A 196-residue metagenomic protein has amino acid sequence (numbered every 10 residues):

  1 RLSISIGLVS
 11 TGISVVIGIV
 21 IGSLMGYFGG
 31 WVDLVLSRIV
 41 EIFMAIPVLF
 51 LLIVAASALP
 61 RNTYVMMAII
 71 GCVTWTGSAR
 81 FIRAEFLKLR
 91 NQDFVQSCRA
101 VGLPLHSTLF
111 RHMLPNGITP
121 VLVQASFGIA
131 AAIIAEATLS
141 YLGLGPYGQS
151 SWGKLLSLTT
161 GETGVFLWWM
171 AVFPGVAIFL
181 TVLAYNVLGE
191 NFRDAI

Functional and structural regions predicted by a protein language model:
R1-I196: Alpha-helical transmembrane segments of integral membrane proteins, especially multi-pass inner/plasma-membrane
